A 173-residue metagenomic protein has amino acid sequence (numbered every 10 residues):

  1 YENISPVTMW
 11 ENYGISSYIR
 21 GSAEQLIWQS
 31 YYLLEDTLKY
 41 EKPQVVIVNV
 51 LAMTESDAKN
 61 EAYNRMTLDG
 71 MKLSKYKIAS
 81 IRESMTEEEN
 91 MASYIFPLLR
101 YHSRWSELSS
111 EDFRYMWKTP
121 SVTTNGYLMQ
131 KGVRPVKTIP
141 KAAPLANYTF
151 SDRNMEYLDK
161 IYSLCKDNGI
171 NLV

Functional and structural regions predicted by a protein language model:
Y1-I81: Membrane-embedded segments
V45, N171-L172: Beta-sheet entry/capping signal
Y63-N171: Secreted/periplasmic serine-hydrolase-like ester/acetyl group-modifying domain
